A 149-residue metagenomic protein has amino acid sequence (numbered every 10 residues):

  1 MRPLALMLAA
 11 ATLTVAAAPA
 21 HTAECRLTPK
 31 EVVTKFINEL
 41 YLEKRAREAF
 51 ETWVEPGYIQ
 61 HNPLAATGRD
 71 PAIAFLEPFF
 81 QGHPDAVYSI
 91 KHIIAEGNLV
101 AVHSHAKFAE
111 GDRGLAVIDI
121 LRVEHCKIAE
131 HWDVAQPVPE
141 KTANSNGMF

Functional and structural regions predicted by a protein language model:
M1-P3: Bacterial Sec-dependent N-terminal signal peptides
A5-V15: Bacterial N-terminal signal peptides
P19-F149: C-terminal and inter-domain tail/linker signature
